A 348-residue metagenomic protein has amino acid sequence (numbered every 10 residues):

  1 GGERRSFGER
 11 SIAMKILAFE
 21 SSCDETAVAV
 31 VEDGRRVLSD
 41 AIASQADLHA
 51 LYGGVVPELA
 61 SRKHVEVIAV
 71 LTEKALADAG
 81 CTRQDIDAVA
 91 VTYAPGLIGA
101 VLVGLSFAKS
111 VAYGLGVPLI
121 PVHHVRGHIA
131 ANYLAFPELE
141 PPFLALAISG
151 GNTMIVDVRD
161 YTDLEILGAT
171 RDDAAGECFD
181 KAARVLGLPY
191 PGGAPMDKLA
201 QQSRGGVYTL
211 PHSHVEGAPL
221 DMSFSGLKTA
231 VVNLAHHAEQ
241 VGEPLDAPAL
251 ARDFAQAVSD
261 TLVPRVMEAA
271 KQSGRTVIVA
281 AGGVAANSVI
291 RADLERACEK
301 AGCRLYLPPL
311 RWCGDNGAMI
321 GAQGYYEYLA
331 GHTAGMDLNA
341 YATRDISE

Functional and structural regions predicted by a protein language model:
M14, V122-L144: Conserved phosphate-binding catalytic cores of ATP/NTP-utilizing and phosphoryl-transfer enzymes
K15-P95, H124, H128: N-terminal beta-alpha supersecondary unit
T26-E32, A145-A147, T153-D157: Short beta-strand scaffold segments in enzyme catalytic cores
R83-T92, G274-V284, Y306-P309: Short glycine-rich phosphate-binding loop at a beta-alpha junction
P121-V122, E295-I320: Conserved phosphate-binding/catalytic loops in two-lobed NTP-binding clefts
P137, D160-R204, K228-A238: Glycine-rich phosphate-binding loop plus the immediately following alpha-helix
K198-I278, N287-A301, Y328, E348: A contiguous, well-structured pocket-lining segment that forms one wall/lid of small-molecule binding clefts in soluble
P308-I346: Glycine-rich phosphate-binding/hydrolytic loop that grips phosphoryl groups
